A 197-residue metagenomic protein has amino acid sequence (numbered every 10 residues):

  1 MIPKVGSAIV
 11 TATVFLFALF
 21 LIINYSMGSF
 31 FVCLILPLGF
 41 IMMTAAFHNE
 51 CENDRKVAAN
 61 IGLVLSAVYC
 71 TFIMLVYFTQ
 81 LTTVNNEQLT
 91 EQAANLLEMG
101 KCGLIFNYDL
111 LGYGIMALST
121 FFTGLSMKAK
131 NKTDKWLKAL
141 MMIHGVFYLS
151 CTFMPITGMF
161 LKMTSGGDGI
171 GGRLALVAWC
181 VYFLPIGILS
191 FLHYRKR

Functional and structural regions predicted by a protein language model:
M1-R197: Hydrophobic, aromatic-enriched alpha-helical segments typical of multi-pass transmembrane helices
